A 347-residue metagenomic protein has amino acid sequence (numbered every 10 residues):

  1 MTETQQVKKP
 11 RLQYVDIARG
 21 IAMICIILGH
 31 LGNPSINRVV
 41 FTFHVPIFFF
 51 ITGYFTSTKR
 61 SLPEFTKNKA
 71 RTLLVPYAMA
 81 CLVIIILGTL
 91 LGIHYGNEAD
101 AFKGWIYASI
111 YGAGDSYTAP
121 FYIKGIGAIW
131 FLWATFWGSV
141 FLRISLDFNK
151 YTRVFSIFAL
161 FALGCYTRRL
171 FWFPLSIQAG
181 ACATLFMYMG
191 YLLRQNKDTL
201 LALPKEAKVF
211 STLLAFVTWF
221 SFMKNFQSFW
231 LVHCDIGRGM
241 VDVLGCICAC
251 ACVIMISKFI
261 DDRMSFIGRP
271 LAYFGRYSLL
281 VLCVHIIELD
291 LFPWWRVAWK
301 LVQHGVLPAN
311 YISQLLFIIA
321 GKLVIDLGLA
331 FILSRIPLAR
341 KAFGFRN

Functional and structural regions predicted by a protein language model:
M1-N347: Alpha-helical transmembrane segments and their immediate juxtamembrane cytosolic regions
